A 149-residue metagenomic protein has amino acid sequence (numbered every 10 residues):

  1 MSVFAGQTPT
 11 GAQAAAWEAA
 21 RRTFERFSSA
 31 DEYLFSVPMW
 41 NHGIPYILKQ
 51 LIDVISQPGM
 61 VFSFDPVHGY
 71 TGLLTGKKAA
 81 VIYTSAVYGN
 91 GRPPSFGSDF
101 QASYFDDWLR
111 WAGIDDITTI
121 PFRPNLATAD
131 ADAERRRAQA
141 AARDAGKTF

Functional and structural regions predicted by a protein language model:
M1-Q57, A140-F149: N-terminal beta1-alpha1-beta2 submodule of the flavodoxin-like/Rossmannoid cofactor-binding fold
R26-D31, K77, W108-I117: A structural motif corresponding to the C-terminal end of an alpha-helix and its immediate exit/capping segment
L34, A80-I82, T118-I120: Hydrophobic/aromatic beta-strand patches that form the interior of the parallel beta-sheet core in alpha/beta enzyme
M39, S85, R123: Residue-level signal for short, function-critical loop segments
H42-P45, G89-G91, A127-T128: Short catalytic/ligand-binding loop motif for oxyanion handling, primarily in non-cytosolic enzymes, centered on
P58-S63, D115-D116: Short, structured loop/turn "capping" segments at alpha-beta junctions
S63-W111: Short, glycine-/small-residue-rich phosphate/pyrophosphate-handling segment
R92-F149: Glycine-rich phosphate/pyrophosphate-binding loop and the adjoining helix
